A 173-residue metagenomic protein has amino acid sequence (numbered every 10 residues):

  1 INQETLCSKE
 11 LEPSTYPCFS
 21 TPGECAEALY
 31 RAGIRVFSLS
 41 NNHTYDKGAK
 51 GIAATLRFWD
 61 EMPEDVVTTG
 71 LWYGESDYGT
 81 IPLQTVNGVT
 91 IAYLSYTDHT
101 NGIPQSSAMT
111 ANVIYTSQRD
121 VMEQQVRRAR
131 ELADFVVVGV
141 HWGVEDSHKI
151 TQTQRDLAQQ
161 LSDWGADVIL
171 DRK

Functional and structural regions predicted by a protein language model:
N2-R172: Acidic, metal/ion-coordinating pockets
